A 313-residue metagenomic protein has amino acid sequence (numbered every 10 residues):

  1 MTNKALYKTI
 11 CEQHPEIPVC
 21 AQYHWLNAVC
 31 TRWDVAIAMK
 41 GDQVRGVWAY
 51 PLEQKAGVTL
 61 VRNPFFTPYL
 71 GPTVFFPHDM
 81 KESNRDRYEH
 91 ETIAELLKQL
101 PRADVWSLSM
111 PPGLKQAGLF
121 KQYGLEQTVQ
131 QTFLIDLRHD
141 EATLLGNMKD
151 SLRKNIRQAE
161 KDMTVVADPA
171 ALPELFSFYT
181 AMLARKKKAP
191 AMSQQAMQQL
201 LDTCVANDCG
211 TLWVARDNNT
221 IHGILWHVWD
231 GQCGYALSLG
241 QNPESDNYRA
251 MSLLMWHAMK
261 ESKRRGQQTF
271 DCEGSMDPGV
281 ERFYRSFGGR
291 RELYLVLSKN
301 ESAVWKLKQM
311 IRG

Functional and structural regions predicted by a protein language model:
M1-G41, V47-G57, P111-N247: A conserved beta-strand-loop-helix scaffold within acyl/acetyltransferase catalytic domains
V44, Q198-Q309: Aromatic (often tryptophan-rich) hydrophobic motifs at membrane interfaces
E53-G71: Conserved acyl-donor/pantetheine-binding loop and adjacent beta-alpha core of acyl/acetyltransferases and related
F65-Y69, T128, E292: Short, solvent-exposed loop/turn segments at the edges of secondary structure
T67-S83, R138-H139, L239-Y248: A short, internal acetyl-CoA/4′-phosphopantetheine-binding micro-motif in the GNAT/acyltransferase core
R87-D104, L253-Q268: Conserved acyl-CoA
L108-M110, C272: Conserved beta-strand positions
T143, N147-K149, K306-G313: Short, surface-exposed amphipathic charged segments that create phosphate/polyanion-binding patches used for binding
